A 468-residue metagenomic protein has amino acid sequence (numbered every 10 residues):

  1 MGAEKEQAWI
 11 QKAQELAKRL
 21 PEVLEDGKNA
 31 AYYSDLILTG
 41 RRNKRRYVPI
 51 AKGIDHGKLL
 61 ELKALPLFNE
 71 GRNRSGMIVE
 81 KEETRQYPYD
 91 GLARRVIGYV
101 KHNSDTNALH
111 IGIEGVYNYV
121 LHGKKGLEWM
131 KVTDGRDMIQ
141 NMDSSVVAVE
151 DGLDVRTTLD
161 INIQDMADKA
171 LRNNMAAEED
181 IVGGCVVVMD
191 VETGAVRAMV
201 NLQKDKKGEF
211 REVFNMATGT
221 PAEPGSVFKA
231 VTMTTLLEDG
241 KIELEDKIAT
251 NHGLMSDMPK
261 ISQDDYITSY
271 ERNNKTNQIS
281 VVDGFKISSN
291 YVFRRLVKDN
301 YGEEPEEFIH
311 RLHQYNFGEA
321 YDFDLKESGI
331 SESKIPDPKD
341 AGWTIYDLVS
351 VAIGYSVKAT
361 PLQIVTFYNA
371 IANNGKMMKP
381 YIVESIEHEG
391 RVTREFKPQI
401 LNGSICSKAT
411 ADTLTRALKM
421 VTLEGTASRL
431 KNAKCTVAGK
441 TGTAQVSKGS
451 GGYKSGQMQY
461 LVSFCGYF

Functional and structural regions predicted by a protein language model:
M1, H110, E114-G115, Y119 (+6 more regions): Extracytoplasmic/periplasmic mature domains of Sec-exported, cell-envelope-associated bacterial proteins
G2-D151: Small/polar-residue-rich segments within soluble enzyme cores
Q14, K18, E22, K52 (+22 more regions): Solvent-exposed, polar/charged alpha-helical surfaces in well-ordered, non-transmembrane soluble domains, broadly
D26, L67, D180-I181, K241-I242 (+1 more regions): Helix N-cap/coil-helix junction residues
K44-R46, S75, L92-R95, D151-V155 (+4 more regions): Envelope-exposed proteins and targeting segments
Y47, I139-E179, G184: Conserved, well-ordered alpha-helix/loop/beta-strand core segments that scaffold catalytic motifs
T133-V146, L159, G184-G225, V231-F468: Beta-lactam-recognizing serine transpeptidase/beta-lactamase-like catalytic domain environment
